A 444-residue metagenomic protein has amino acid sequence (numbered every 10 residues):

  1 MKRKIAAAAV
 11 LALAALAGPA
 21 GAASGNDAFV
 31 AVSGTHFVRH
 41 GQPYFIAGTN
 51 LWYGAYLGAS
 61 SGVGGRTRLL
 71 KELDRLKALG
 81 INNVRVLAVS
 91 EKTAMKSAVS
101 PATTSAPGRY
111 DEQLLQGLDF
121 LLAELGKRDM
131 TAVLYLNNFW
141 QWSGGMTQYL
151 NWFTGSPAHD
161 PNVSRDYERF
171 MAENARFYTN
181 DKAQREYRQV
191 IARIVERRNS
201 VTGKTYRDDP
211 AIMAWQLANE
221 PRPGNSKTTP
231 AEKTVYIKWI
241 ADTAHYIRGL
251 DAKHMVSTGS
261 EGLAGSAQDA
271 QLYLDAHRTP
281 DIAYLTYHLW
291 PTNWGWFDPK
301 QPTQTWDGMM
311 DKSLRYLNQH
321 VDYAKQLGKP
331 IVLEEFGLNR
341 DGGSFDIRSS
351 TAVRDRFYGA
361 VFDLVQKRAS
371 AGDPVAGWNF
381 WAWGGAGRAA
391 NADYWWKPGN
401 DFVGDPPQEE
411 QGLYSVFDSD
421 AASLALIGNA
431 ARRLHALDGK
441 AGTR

Functional and structural regions predicted by a protein language model:
M1-A7: Bacterial N-terminal signal peptides that target proteins for export
A8-A17: Bacterial N-terminal signal peptides
A20-G25: Boundary at the C-terminal end of the N-terminal hydrophobic targeting segment
N26-F297, Q304-P330, F336-D438: Active-site mouth of glycoside hydrolases
G442-R444: Short, solvent-exposed mixed-charge patches
